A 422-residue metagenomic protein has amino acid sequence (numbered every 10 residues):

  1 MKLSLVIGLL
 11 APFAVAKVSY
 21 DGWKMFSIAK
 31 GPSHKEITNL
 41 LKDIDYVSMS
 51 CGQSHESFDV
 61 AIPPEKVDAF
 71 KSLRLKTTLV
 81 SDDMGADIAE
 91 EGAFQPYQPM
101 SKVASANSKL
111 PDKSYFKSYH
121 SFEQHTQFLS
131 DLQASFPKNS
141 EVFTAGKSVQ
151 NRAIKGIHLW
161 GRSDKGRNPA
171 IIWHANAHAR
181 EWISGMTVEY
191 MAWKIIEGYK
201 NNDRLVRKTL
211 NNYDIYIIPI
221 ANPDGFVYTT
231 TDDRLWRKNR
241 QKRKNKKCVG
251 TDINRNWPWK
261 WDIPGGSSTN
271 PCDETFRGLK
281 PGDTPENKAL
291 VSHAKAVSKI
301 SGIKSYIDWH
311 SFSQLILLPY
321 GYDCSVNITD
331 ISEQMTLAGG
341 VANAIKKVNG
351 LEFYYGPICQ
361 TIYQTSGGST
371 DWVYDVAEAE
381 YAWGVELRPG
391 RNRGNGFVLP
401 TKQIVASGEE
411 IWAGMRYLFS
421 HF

Functional and structural regions predicted by a protein language model:
K2-G8, P12-F422: M14 metallocarboxypeptidase catalytic domain recognition
